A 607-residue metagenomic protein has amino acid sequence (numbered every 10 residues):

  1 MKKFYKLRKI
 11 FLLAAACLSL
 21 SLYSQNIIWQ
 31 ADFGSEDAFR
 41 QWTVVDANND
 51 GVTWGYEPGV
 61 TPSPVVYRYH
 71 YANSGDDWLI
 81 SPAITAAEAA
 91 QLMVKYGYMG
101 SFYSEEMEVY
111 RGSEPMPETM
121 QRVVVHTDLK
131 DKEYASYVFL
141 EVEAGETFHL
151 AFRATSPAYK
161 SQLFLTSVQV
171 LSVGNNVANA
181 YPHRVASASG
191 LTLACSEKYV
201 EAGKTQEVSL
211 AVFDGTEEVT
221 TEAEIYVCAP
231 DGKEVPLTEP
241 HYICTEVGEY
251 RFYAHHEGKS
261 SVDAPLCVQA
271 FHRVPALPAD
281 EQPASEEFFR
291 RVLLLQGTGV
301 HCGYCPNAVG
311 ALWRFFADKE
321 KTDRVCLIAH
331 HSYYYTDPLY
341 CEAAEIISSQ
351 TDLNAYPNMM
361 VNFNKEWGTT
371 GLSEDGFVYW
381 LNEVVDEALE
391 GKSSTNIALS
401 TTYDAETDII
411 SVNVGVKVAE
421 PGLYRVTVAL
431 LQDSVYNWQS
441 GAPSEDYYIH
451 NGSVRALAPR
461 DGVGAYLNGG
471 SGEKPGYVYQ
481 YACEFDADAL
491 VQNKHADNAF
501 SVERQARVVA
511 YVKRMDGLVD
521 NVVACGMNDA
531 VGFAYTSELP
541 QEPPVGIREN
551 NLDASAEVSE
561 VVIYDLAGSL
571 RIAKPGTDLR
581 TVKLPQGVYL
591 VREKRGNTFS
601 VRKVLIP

Functional and structural regions predicted by a protein language model:
N26-H70: Extracellular glycan-recognition surfaces and repeat-rich motifs
A72-A89, Y134-Y137: Short beta-strands within extracellular/lumenal beta-sheet-rich domains
N73-D76, V173-S189, V274-R290, G526-V561 (+1 more regions): Residue-level detector of functionally pivotal "anchor" positions at catalytic/ligand-binding pockets or at interdomain
N73-W78, T155-V173, D516-N528: Extracellular carbohydrate recognition
M116-G145: Extracellular carbohydrate recognition and processing domains and analogous Trp-centered ligand-binding platforms
P283-V325: Local sequence-structure signature of Cys/Sec-based thiol-disulfide redox active-site neighborhoods
D323-E542: Short, conserved sequence motifs used for protein processing/export or organelle targeting and for catalysis
P543-P607: C-terminal outer-membrane/trafficking sorting elements
